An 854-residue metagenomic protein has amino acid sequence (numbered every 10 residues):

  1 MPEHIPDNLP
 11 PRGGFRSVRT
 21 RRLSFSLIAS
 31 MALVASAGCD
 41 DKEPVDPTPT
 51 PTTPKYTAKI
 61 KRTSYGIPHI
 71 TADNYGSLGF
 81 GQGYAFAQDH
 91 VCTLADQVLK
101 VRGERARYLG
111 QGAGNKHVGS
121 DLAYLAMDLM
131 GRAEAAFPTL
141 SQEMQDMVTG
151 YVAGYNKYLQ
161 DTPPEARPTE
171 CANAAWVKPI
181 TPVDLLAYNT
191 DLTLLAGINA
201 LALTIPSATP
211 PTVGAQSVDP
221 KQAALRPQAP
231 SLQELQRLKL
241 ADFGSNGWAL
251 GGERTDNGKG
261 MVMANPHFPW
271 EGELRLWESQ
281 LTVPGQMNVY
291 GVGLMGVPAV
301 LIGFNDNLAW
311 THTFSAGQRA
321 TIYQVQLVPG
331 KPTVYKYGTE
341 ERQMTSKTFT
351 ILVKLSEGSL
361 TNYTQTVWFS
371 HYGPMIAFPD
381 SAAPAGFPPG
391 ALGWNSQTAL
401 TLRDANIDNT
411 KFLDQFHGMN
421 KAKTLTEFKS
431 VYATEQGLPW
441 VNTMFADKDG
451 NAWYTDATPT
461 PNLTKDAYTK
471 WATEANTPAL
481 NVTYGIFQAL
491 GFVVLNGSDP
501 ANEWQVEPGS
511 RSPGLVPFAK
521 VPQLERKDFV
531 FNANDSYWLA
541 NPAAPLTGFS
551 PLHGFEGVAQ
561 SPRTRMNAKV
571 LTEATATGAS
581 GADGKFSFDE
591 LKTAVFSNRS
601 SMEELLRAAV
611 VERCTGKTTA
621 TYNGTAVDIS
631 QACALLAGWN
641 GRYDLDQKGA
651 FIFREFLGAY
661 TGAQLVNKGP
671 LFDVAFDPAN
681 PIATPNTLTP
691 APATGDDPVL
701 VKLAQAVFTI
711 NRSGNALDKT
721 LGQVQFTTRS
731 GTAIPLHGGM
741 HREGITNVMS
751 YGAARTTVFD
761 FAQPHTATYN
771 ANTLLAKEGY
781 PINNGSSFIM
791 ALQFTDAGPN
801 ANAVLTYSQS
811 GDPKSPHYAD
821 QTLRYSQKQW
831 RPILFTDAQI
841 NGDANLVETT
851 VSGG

Functional and structural regions predicted by a protein language model:
M1-T20: N-terminal secretory signal peptides that target proteins for export/translocation
I5, A32-Y56: Bacterial Sec-dependent N-terminal signal peptides
F15-A37: Gram-negative bacterial Sec-dependent N-terminal signal peptides
P51-G616, T625-A626, R642, T795-G854: Mature extracytoplasmic enzyme cores
L185, A215, Y454, N462-T469 (+2 more regions): A terminal-accessory region detector
T575-G578, L721-G854: Extended, compositionally biased alpha-helical segments that mediate assembly or anchoring
